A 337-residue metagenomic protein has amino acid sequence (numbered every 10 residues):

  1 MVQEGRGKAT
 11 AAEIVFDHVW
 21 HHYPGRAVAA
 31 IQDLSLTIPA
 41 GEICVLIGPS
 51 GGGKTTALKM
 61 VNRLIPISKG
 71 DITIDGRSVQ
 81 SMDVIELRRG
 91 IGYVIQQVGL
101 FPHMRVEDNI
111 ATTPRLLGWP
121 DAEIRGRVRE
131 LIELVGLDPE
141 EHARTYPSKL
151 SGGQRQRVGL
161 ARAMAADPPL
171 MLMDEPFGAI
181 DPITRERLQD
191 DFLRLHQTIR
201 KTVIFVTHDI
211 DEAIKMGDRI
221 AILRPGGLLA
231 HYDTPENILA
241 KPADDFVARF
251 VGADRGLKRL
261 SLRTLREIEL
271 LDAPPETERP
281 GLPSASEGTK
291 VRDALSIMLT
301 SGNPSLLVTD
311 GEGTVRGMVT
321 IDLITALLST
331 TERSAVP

Functional and structural regions predicted by a protein language model:
N62: Helix-to-loop junction immediately C-terminal to a conserved catalytic motif
S78-G92, L116: ABC ATPase NBD coupling module
M104-A111: Short coil-to-helix segment of the ABC ATPase nucleotide-binding domain corresponding to the Q-loop/switch region
R115, A122-E141: Conserved ABC ATPase "signature" region
S148, A166: Conserved signature/switch motifs of ABC ATPase nucleotide-binding domains
L160: Hydrophobic anchor residue at the start of the ABC signature
E276-N303, V308-E312, V319-P337: The conserved cystathionine-beta-synthase
